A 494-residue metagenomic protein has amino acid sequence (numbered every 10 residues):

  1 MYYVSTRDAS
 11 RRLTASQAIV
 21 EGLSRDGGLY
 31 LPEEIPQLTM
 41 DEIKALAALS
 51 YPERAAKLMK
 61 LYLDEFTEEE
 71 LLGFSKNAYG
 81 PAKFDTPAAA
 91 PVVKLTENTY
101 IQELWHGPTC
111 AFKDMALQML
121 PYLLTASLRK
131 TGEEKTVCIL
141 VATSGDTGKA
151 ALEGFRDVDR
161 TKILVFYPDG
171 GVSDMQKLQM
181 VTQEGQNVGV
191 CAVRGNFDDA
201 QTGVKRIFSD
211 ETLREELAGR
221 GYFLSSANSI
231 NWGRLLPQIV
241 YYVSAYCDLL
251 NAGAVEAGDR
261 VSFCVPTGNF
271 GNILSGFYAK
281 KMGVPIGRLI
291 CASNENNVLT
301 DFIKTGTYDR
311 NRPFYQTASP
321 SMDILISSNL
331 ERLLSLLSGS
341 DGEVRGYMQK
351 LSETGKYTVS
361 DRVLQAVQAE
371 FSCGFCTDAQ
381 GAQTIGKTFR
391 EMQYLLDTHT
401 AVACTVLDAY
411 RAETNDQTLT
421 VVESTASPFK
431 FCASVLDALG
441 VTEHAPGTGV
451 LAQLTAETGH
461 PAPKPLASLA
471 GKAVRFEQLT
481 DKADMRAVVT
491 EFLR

Functional and structural regions predicted by a protein language model:
M1-R494: PLP-dependent amino-acid enzyme catalytic core
